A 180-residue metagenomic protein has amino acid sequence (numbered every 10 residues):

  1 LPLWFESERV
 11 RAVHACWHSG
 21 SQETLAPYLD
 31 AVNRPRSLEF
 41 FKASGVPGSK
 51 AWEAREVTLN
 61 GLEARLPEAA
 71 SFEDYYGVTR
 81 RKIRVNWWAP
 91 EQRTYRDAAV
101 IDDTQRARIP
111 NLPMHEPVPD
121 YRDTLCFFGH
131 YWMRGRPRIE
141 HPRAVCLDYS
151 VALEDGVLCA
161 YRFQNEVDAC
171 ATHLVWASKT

Functional and structural regions predicted by a protein language model:
L1-E6: Short, surface-exposed beta-strand/loop micro-motifs that present aromatic residues
E8-E116: Active-site-proximal loop/helix segment associated with metal-binding centers of metalloenzymes
A15-W17, G129-Y131, D148-S150: Active-site metal-binding loops of divalent metal-dependent hydrolases
P119-Y121, R138-H141: Short, conserved loop/helix-junction motifs that constitute active-site signature segments in enzyme catalytic cores
G129-P137, A152-V157: Active-site environment of divalent metal-dependent phosphoester hydrolases
A144-T180: Binuclear metal-dependent phosphoesterase catalytic core
